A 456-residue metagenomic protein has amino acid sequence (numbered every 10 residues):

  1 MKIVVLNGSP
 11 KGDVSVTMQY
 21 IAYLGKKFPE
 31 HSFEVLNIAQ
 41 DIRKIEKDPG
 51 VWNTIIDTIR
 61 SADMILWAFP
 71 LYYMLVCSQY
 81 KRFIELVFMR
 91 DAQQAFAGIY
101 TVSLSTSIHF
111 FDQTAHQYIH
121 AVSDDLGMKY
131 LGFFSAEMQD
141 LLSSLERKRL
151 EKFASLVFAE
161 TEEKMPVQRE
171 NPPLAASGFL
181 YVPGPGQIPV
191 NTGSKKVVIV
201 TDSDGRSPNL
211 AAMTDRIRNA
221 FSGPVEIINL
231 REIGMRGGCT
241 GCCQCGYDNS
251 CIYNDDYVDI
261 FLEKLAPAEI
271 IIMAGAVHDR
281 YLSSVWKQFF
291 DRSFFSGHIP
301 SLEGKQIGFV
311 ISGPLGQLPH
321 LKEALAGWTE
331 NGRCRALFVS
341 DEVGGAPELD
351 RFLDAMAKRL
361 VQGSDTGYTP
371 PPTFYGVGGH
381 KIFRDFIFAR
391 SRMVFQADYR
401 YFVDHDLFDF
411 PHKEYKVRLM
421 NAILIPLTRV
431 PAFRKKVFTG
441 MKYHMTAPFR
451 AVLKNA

Functional and structural regions predicted by a protein language model:
M1-R90, E151-F158, R169-H298, R335 (+2 more regions): N-terminal beta1-alpha1-beta2 submodule of the flavodoxin-like/Rossmannoid cofactor-binding fold
V4-L6, F309, V343-G345: Ligand-binding pocket scaffold of soluble enzyme catalytic domains
P10-G12, I42, Y73, T106-F110 (+5 more regions): Short histidine/acidic/glycine/proline-rich micro-motifs that form metal- and phosphate-coordinating active-site loops
A97-E137, E303-S340: Short, glycine-/small-residue-rich phosphate/pyrophosphate-handling segment
T114-A115, L145, L210-A211, S284 (+1 more regions): A short secondary-structure junction signal
H116, H120, R147-A154, F290 (+1 more regions): Hydrophobic, well-ordered secondary-structure segments
D124-E170, E330-D365: A charged, well-structured terminal subsegment
